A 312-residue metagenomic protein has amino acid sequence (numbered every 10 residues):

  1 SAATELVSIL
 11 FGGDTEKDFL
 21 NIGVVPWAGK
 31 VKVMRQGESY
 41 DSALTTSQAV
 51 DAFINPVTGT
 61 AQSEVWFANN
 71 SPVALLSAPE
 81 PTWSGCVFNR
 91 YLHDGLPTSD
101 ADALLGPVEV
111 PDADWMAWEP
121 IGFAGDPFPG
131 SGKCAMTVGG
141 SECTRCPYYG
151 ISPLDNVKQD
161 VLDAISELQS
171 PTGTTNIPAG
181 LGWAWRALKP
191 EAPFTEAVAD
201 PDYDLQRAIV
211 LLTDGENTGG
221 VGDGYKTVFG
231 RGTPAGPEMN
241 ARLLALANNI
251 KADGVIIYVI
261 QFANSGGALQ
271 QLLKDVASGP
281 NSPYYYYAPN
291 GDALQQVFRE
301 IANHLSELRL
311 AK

Functional and structural regions predicted by a protein language model:
S1-K312: P/S/T/G-enriched low-complexity
